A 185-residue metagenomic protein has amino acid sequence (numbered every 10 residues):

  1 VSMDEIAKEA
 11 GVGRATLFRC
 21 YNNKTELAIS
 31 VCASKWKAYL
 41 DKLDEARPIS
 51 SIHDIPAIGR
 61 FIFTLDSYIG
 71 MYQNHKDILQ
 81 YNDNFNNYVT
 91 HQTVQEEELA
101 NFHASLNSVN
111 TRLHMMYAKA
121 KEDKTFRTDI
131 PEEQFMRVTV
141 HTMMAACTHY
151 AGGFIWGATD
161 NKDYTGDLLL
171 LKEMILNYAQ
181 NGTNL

Functional and structural regions predicted by a protein language model:
V1-S30: Helix-turn-helix
K24, K35, Y39, T64-Y68 (+5 more regions): Hydrophobic/aromatic residues within well-ordered alpha-helical segments
S30, S34, D44-D77, E132 (+1 more regions): Hydrophobic alpha-helical connector segments
I49-I55, V89-E98, G153-D163: Short helix-coil transition/hinge motifs at the ends and kinks of transmembrane helices, capturing the brief
G59, A104-L106, E122-V140, G166: All-alpha amphipathic helical-bundle segments outside canonical DNA-binding/catalytic cores that form hydrophobic
G70, T111, M115-D123, V138-L185: C-terminal peripheral helix-coil segments that are non-catalytic and often amphipathic
G70-R112, Q134: Short secondary-structure transition hinges
L79-N84, T128-D129, I155: Short, hydrophobic secondary-structure boundary micro-motifs
